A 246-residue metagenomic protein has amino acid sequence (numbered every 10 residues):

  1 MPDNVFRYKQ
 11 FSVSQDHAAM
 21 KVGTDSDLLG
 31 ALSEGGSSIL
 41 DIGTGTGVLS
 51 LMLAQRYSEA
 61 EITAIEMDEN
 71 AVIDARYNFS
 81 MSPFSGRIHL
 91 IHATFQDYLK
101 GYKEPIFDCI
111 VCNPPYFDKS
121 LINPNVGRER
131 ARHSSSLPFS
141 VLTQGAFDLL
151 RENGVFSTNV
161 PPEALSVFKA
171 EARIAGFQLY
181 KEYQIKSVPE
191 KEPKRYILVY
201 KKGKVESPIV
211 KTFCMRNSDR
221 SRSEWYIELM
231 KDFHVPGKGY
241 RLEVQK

Functional and structural regions predicted by a protein language model:
P2-S38, T44-Q55, Y196, C214: SAM-dependent Rossmann-like transferase core, predominantly class I methyltransferases with a strong bias toward
Q10, E59-E61, S85-R87, N153 (+1 more regions): A generic structural signal for alpha->beta connector loops
S14, T63, H89-I91, Y180-Y183: General small-molecule cofactor/ligand-binding pocket signal
A18, V22, L137-P193: Conserved Class I SAM-dependent methyltransferase catalytic core
L29, N113, L142, Y200: Residue-level signal for inorganic ion chemistry
A31-K103, C109-N123: Conserved SAM/SAH cofactor-binding pocket of Class I
P114-L142: Mobile active-site "lid"/loop adjacent to the S-adenosyl-L-methionine
K191-K246: SAM/dcSAM-binding transferase cores
